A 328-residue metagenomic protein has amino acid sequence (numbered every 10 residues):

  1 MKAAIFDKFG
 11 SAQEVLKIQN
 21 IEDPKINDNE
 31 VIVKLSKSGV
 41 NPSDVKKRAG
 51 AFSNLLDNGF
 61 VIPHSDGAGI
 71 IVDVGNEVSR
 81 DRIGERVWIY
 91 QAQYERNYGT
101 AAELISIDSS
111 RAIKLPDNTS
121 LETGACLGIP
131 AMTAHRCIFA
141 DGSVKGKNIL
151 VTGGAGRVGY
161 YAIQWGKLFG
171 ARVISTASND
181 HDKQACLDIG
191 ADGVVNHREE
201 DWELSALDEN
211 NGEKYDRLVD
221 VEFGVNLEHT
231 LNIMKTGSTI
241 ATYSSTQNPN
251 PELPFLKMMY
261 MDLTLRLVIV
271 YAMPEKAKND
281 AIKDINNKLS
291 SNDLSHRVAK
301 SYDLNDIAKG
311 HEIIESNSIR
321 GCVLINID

Functional and structural regions predicted by a protein language model:
E22-V40, A51-Q93: Glycine-rich beta-strand-centered segment in the early N-terminal region that forms part of a ligand/cofactor-binding
R80, Y90-G153: NAD(P)H dinucleotide-binding glycine-rich loop of Rossmann-like/cofactor-binding domains, especially the beta1-alpha1
R86, N148, R172, S238-T239 (+1 more regions): Short glycine-centered segments of the SAM/dcSAM-binding site in methyltransferase folds
T100-A101, S178-A185, N250-F255: Short, glycine/polar-rich helix-capping loops at beta-to-alpha or helix-loop-helix junctions that flank or form
A125-E199: Mid-domain Rossmann-like dinucleotide-binding core that forms the NAD(H)/NADP(H) cofactor-binding site
D201-E213: Short amphipathic alpha-helix with an adjacent loop that forms part of the alpha/beta core around
V225-L294, N326-D328: Glycine-rich phosphate-binding loop and adjacent beta-alpha segment of Rossmann(oid) nucleotide-cofactor-binding
S291-K300, A308-D328: C-terminal capping/lid region of NAD(P)-dependent oxidoreductase domains
